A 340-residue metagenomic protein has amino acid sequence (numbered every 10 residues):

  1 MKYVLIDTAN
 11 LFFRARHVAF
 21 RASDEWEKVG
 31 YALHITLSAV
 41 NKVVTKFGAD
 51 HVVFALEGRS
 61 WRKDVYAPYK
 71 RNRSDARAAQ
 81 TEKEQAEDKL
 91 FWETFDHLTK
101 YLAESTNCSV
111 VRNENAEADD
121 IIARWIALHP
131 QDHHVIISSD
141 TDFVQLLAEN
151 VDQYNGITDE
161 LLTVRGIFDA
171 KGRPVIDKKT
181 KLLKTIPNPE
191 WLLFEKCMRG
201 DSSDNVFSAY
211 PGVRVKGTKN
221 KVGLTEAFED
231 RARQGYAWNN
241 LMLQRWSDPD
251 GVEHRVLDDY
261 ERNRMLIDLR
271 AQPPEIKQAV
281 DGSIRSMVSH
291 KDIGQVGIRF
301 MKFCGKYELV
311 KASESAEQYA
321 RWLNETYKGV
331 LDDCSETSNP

Functional and structural regions predicted by a protein language model:
M1-K100: Domain-level signal for Mg2+-assisted phosphodiester chemistry and nucleotide/NA-binding surfaces in nucleic-acid
L5, D50-S60, S109-N113, H133-I137 (+1 more regions): Short glycine-rich phosphate-binding loop at a beta-alpha junction
F20-A22, A76-R299, F303-V310, G329: Extended two-metal-dependent nuclease catalytic cores across DNA- and RNA-processing enzymes
N72, T163, S286-M287, A320 (+1 more regions): Solvent-exposed, non-transmembrane amphipathic alpha-helical segments
C304, E308-P340: C-terminal regulatory/interaction regions
